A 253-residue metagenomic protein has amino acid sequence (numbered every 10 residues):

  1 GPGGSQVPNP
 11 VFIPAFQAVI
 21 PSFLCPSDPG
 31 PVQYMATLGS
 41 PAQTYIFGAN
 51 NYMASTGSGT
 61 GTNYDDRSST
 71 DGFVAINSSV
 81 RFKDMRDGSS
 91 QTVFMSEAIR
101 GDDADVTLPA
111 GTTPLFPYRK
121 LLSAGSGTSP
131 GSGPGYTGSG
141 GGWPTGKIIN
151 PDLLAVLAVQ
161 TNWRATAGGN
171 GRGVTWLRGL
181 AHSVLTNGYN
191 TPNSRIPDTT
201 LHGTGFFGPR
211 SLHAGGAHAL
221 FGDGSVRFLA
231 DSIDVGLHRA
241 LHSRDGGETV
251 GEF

Functional and structural regions predicted by a protein language model:
G1-F253: Internal low-complexity, small-residue/proline-rich segments
